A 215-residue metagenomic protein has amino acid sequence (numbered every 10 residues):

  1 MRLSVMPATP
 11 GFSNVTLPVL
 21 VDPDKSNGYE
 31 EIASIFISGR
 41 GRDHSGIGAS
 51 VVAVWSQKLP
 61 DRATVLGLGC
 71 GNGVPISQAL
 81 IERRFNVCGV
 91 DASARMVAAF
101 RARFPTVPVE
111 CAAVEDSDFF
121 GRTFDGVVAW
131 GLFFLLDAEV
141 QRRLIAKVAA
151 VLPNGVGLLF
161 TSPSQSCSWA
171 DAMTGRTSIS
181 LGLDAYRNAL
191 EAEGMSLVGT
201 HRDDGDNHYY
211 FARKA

Functional and structural regions predicted by a protein language model:
M6-P60, S166: Conserved class I S-adenosyl-L-methionine
L66, N72-D116: Class I SAM-dependent methyltransferase SAM/SAH-binding core
V128-A129: A conserved beta-strand element that flanks and buttresses the S-adenosyl-L-methionine
F134-L136: A short His-aromatic
R142-N154: A short glycine-rich, Lys/Arg-flanked "PGG" loop and its adjoining helix->strand segment in the class I
G155-S162: Conserved beta-strand signature within the Rossmann-like core of class I S-adenosyl-L-methionine
A170-D184: Acceptor-substrate binding/catalytic loop of class I
R202-A215: Core SAM-dependent methyltransferase catalytic element
